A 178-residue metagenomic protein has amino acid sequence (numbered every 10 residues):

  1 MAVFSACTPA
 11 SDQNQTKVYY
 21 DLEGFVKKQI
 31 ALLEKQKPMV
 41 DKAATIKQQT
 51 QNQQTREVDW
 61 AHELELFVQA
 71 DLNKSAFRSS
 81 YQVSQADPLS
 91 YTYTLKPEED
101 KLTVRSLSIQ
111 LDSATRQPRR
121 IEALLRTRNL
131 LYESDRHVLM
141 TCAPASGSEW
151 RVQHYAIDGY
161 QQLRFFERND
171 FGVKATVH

Functional and structural regions predicted by a protein language model:
V3-A6: C-terminal motif of bacterial Sec signal peptides marking the signal peptidase cleavage site
T8-N14, V26: Bacterial lipoprotein signal-peptidase II cleavage site
Q15-L22: Membrane-proximal amphipathic alpha-helices that sit immediately adjacent to an N-terminal transmembrane/signal-anchor
F25-Q36: Structured segments of extracytoplasmic/periplasmic soluble domains in secreted or envelope-associated proteins
E34-T115: Surface-exposed acidic loop/strand-edge motifs in secreted or periplasmic proteins that form small linear binding
Y91-H178: Gly/Pro-enriched, hydrophobic low-complexity segments that function as extracytoplasmic propeptides/linkers
